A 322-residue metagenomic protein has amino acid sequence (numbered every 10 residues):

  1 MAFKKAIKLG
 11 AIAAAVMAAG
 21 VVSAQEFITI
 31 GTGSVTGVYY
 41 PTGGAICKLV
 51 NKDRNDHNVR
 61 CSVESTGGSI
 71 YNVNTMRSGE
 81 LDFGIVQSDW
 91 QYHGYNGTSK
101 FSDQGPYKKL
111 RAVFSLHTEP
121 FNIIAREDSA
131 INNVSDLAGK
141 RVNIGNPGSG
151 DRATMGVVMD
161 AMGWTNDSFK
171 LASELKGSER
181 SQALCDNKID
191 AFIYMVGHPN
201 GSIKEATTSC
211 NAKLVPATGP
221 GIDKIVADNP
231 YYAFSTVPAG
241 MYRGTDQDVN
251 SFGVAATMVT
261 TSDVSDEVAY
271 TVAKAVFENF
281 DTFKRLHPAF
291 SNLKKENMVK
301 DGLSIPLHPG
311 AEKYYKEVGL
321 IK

Functional and structural regions predicted by a protein language model:
M1-A11: Bacterial N-terminal signal peptides that target proteins for export
M17-A24: Sec/Tat signal peptide C-region and signal peptidase I cleavage site
Q25-H93: N-terminal (or domain-start) structured segment
F27-D53, V59, S115, E119-D186 (+2 more regions): Bilobed "Venus flytrap"/periplasmic-binding protein-like clamshell domains and structurally analogous long
S88-W90, T98-D103, S129, T165-V259 (+1 more regions): Pocket-lining segment of extracytoplasmic ligand-binding domains
Y92-T98, K109-S115: Short beta-strand-centered segments that line the small-molecule binding cleft or hinge of alpha/beta clamshell
G139-V157, Y231-L293, N297-K300: Ligand-binding clefts/hinges and TM-proximal coupling segments of bilobed small-molecule sensing domains
E179, D186-N187, V196-L214, K224-A227 (+2 more regions): An extracytoplasmic/periplasmic, membrane-proximal ligand-sensing/linker region
